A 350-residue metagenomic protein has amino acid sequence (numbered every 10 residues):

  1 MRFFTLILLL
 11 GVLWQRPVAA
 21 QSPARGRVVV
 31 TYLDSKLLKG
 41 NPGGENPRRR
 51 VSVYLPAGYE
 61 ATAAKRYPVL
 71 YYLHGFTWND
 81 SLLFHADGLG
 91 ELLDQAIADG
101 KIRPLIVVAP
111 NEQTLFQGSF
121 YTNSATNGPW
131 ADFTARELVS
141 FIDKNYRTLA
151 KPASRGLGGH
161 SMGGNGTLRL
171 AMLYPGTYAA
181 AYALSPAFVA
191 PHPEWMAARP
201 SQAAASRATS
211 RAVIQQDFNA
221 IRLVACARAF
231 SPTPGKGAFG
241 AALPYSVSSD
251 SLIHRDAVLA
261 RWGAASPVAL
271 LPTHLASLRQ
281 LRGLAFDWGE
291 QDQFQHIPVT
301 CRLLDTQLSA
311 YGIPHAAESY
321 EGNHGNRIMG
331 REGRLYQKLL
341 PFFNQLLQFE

Functional and structural regions predicted by a protein language model:
F3-V12: Sec-dependent N-terminal signal peptides
L6, A19-A20: Short amphipathic alpha-helical "recognition" segments used for binding
Q15-P17: N-terminal signal peptide c-region/cleavage motif recognized by signal peptidases
Q21-E350: Non-catalytic cap/lid and distal C-terminal segments of serine-dependent acyl enzymes
